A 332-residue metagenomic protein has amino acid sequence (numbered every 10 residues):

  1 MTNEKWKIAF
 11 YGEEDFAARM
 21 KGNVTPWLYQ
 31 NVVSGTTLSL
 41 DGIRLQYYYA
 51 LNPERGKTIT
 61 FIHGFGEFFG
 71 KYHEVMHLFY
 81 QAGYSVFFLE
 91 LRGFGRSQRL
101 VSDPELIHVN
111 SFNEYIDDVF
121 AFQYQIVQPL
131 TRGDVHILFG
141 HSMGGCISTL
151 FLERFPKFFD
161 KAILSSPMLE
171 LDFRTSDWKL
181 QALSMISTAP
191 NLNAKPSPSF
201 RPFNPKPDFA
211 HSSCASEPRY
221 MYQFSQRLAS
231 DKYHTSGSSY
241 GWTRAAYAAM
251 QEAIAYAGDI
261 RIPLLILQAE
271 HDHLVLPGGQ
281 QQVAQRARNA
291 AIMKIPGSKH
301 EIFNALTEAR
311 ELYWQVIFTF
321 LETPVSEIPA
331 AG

Functional and structural regions predicted by a protein language model:
M1-L38, R44-Y48: An N-terminal hydrophobic leader/cap segment in hydrolases
G64-E67: Active-site glycine-rich loops that stabilize anionic/oxyanionic intermediates across multiple enzyme folds
F69, M76-S102: Conserved alpha/beta-hydrolase
I107-V127: Alpha/beta-hydrolase active-site loop
I147-H234: Alpha/beta-hydrolase-fold enzymes
I260, I266-Q268, D272: Short beta-strand/loop motif that positions the catalytic acidic residue of the alpha/beta-hydrolase fold
I262, L276-Q285: Short alpha-helix in the alpha/beta-hydrolase fold that links the catalytic acid
P296-G332: Catalytic active-site module of serine/aspartate enzymes centered on a nucleophile-bearing elbow/loop
